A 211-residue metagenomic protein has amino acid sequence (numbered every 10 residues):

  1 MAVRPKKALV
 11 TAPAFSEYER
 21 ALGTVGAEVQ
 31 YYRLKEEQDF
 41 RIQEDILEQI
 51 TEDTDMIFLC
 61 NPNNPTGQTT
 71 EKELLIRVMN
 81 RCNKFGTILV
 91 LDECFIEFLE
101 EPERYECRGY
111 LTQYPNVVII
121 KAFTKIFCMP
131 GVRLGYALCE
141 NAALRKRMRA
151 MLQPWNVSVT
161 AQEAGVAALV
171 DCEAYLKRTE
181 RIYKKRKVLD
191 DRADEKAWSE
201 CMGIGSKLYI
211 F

Functional and structural regions predicted by a protein language model:
M1-A8: Phosphate-binding glycine-rich loop
L9, M56-C60, V90, Y136-L138: Structural motif
A12, Y31-E36, E93: Short beta->alpha connector loops at strand-helix junctions that form conserved, small/polar/Pro-enriched
E19, N116-M202: PLP-dependent aminotransferase class I/II
G23, R41-D53, P65-L89, E93-I126: Active-site pre-lysine segment of PLP-dependent enzymes
G203-Y209: Short Gly/Ser/Thr- and Asp/Glu-enriched loop/turn motifs at secondary-structure junctions
